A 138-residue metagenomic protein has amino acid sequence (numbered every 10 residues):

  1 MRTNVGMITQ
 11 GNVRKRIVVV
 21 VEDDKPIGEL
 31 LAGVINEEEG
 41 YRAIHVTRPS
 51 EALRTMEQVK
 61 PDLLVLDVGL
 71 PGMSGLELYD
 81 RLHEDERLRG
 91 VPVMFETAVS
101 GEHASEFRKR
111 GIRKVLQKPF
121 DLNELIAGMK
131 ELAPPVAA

Functional and structural regions predicted by a protein language model:
M1-V19, D121-A138: Non-catalytic signal-transmission and effector/linker regions of two-component phosphorelay proteins
E22: Conserved acidic carboxylate
K25-I44: Two-component/phosphorelay signaling modules centered on CheY-like receiver
H45-L63: Acidic, metal-coordinating helix/loop segments flanking the phosphotransfer/catalytic sites of two-component signaling
R48, S74-D80: Acidic catalytic/metal-coordinating carboxylates
D67: Active-site residues of response regulator receiver
E77, V99-L116, N123-A127: Alpha4 helix (beta4-alpha4-beta5 surface) of REC/receiver domains from two-component response regulators
M94-E96: Hydrophobic/aromatic residues positioned on beta-strands within the core alpha/beta folds
